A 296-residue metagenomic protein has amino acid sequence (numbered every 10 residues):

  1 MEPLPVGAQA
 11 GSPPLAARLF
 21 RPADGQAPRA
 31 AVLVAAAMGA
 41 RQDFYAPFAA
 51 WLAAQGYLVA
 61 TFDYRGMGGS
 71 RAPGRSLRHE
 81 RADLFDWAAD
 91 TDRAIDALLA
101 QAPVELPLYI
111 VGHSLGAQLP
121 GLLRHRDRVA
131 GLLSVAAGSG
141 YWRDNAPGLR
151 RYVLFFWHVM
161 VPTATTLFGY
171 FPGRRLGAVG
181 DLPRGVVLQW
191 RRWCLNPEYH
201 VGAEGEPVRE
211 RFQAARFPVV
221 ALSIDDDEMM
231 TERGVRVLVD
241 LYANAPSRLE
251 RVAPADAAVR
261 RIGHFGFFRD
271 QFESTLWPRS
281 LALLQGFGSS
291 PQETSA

Functional and structural regions predicted by a protein language model:
M1-D24: N-terminal cap/lid segment of alpha/beta-hydrolase-fold proteins
R29, V34-A40: Active-site glycine-rich loops that stabilize anionic/oxyanionic intermediates across multiple enzyme folds
Q42-R75: Conserved alpha/beta-hydrolase
E80-Q101: Alpha/beta-hydrolase active-site loop
V111-E198: Alpha/beta-hydrolase-fold enzymes
A215, A221-S223: Short beta-strand/loop motif that positions the catalytic acidic residue of the alpha/beta-hydrolase fold
M230-L241: Short alpha-helix in the alpha/beta-hydrolase fold that links the catalytic acid
R248, V252-A296: Catalytic active-site module of serine/aspartate enzymes centered on a nucleophile-bearing elbow/loop
